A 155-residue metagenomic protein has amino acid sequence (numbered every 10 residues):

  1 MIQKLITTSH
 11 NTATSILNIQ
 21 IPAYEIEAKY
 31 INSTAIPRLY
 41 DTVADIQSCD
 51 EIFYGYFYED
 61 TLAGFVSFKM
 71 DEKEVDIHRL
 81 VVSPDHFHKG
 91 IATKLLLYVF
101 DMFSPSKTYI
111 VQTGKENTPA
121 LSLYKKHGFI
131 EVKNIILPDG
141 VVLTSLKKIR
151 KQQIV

Functional and structural regions predicted by a protein language model:
M1-N18: A short beta-loop-alpha structural element at the N-terminal edge of CoA-dependent acyl/N-acetyltransferase catalytic
N18-A44: Conserved GNAT-fold acetyl-CoA-binding loop/helix
V43-G55, D76: A short helix-loop-beta-strand connector motif used in the catalytic cores of GNAT acetyltransferases and, in some
G55, T61-K69, D76-V81: Conserved beta-strand in the GNAT
H78-F87, T113-G114: A short, internal acetyl-CoA/4′-phosphopantetheine-binding micro-motif in the GNAT/acyltransferase core
V82, H88-D101, S122-K126: Conserved acetyl-CoA-binding loop-helix of GNAT-fold acetyltransferases
T93, E116-K133, V141-V142: Conserved active-site alpha-helix within GNAT-family acetyltransferase domains
M102-K115: Conserved GNAT acetyl-CoA-binding A-motif
